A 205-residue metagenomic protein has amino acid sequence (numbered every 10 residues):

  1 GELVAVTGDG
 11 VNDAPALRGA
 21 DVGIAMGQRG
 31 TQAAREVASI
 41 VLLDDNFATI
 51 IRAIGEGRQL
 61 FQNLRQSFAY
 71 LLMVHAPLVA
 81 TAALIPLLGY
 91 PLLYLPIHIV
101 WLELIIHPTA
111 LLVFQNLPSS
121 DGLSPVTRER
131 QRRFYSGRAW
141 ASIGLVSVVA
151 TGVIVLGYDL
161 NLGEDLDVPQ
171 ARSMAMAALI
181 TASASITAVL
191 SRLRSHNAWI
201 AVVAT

Functional and structural regions predicted by a protein language model:
G1-A5, G27-N197: Membrane-embedded transport module
G10-A20: Acidic, divalent-metal-coordinating active-site segment for phosphoryl/phosphodiester hydrolysis, typified by short
G23-A25: A glycine- and small-aliphatic-rich helix-loop capping segment at beta-alpha/alpha-beta transitions that lines
H196-T205: Cytoplasmic-side transmembrane-helix entry/capping segments in multi-pass membrane proteins
